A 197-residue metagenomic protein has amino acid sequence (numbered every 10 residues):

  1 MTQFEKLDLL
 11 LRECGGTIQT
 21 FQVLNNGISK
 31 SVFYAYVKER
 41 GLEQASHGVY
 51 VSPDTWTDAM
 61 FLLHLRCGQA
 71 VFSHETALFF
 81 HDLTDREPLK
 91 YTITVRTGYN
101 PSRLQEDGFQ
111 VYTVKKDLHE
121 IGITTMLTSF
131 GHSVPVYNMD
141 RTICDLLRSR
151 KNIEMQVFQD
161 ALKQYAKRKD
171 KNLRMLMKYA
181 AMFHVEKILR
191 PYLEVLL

Functional and structural regions predicted by a protein language model:
M1, Q19-F21, N26: Conserved short "hinge" loops at termini or chain/domain junctions
M1-E13: A detector for short, charged/polar N-terminal pre-domain segments
K6, G16-Q22, A45, V49-L197: Nucleic-acid-binding surface
E13-C14, E39: Structured helix-beta-strand junction loops
N26-K38: Short amphipathic alpha-helical interaction segments
